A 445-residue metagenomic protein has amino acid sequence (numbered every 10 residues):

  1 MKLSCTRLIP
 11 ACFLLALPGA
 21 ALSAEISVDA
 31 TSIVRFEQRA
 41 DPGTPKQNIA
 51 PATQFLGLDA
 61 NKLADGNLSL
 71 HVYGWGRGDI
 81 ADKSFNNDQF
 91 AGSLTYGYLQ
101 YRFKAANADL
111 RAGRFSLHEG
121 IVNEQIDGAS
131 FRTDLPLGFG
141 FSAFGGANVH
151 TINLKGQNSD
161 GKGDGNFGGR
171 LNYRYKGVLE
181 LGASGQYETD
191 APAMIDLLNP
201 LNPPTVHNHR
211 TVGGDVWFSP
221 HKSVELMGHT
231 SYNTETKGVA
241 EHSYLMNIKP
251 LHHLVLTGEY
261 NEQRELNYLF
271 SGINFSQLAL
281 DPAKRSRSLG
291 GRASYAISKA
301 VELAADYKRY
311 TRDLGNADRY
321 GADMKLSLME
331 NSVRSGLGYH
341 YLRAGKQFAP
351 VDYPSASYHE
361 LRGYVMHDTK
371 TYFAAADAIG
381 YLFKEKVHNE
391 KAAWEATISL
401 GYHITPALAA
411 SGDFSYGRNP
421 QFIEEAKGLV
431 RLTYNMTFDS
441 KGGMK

Functional and structural regions predicted by a protein language model:
M1-K2, S23: Initiator methionine at the very start of the polypeptide chain
K2-I9: Bacterial N-terminal signal peptides that target proteins for export
P18-G19: N-terminal signal peptide c-region/cleavage motif recognized by signal peptidases
S23-K445: Gram-negative and organellar
